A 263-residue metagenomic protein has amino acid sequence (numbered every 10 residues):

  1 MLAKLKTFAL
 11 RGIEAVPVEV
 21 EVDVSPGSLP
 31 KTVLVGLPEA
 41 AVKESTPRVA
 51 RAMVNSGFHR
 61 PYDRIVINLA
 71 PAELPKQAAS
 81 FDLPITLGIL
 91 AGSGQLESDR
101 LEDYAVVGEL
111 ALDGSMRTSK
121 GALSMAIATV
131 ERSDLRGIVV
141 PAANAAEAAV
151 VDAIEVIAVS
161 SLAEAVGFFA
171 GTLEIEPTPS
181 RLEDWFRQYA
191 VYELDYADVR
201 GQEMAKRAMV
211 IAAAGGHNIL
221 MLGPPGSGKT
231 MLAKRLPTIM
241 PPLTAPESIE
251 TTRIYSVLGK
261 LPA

Functional and structural regions predicted by a protein language model:
M1-L220, P224-K234: Peripheral, non-AAA+ core regions of ATP-driven protein-machinery
L220-L261: Walker A/P-loop
